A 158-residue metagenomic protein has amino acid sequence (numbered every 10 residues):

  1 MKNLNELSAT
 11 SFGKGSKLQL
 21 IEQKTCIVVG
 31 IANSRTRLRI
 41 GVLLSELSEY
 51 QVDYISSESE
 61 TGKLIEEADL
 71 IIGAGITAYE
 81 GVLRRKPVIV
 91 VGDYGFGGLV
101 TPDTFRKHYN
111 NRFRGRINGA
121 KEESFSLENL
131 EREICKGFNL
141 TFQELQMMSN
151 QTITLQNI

Functional and structural regions predicted by a protein language model:
M1, K86, T152: Metal-dependent phosphohydrolase cores
M1-E58: Conserved catalytic-core segment of nucleotide-activated headgroup transferases in glycan assembly
A32, D53-L64, I76-A78, Y94: Conserved active-site histidine-acidic residue motif and adjacent donor-binding/catalytic loop of glycosyltransferases
R39-L43, K63-L64, E80, R84-K86: A short acidic, amphipathic alpha-helical/loop segment
A68: An anion/phosphate-binding loop that grips the pyrophosphate of nucleotide cofactors and donors
T77-F142: Catalytic binding pocket for nucleotide-activated donors in carbohydrate/polymer assembly enzymes
K136-Q156: A short, well-ordered alpha-helix in the C-terminal region of glycosyltransferases
